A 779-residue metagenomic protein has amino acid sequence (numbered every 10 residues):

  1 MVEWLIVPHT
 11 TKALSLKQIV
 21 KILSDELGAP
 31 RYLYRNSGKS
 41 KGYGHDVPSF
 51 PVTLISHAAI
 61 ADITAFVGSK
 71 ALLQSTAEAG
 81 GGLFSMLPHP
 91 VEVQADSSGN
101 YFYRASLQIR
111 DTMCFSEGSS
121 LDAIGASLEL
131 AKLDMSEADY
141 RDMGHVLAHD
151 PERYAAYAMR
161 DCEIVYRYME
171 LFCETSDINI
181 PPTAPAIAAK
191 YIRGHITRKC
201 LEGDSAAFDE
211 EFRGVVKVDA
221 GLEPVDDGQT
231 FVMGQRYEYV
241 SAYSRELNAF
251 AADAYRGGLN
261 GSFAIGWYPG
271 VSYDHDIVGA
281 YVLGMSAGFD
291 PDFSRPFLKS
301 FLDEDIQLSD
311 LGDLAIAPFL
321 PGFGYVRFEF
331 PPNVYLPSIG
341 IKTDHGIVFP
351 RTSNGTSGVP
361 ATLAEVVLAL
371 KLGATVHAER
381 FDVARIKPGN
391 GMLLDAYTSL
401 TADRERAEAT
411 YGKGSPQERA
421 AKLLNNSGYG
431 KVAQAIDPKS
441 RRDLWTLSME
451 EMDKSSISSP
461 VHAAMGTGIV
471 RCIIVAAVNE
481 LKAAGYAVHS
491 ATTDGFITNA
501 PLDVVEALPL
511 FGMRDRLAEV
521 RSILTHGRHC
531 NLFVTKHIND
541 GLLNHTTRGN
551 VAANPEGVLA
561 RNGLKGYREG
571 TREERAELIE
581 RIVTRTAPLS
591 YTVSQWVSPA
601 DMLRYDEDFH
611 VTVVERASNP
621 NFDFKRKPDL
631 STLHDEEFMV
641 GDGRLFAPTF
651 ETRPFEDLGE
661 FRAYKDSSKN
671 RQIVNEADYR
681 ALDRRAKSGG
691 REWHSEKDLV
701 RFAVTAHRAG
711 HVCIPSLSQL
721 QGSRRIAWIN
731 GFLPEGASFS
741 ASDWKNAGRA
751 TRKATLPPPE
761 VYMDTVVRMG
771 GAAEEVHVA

Functional and structural regions predicted by a protein language model:
V2-A779: Conserved acidic
